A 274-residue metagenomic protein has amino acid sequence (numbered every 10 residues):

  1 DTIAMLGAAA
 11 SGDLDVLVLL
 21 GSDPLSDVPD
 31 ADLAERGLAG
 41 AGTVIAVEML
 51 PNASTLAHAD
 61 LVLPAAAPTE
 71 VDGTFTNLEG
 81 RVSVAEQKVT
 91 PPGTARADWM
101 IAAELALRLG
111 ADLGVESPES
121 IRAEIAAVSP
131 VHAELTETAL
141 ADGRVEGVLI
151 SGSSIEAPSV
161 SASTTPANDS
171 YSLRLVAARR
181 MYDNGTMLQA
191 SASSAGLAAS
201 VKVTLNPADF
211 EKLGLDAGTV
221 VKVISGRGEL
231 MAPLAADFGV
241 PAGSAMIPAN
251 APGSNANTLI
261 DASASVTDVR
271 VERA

Functional and structural regions predicted by a protein language model:
D1-T94, I101, R108, R122-A274: A cross-kingdom feature strongest in bacterial/archaeal respiratory oxidoreductases
L113-S120: Flexible, glycine/charged-enriched surface loops at secondary-structure junctions
